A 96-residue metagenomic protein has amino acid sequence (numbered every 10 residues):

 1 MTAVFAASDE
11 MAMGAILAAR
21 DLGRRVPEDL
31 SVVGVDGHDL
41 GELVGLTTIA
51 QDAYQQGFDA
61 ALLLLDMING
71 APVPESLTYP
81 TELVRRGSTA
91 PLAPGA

Functional and structural regions predicted by a protein language model:
M1-G95: Flexible loop/turn connectors
